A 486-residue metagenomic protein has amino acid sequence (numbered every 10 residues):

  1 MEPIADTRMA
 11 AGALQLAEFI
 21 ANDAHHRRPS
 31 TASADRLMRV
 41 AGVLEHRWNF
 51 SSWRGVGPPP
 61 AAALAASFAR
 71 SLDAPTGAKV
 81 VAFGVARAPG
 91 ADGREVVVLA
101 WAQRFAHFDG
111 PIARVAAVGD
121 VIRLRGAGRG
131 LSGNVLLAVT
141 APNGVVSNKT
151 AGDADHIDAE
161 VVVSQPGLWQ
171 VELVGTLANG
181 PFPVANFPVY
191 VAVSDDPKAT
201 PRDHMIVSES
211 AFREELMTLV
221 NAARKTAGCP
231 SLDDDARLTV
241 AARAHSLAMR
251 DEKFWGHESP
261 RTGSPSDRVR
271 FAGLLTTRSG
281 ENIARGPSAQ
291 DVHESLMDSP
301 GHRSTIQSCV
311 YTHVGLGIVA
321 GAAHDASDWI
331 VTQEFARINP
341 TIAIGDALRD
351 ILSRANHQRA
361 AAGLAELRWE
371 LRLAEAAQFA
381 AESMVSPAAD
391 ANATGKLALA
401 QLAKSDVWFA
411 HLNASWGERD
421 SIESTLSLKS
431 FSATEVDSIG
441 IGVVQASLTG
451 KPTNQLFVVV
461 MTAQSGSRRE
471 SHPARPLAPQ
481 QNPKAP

Functional and structural regions predicted by a protein language model:
M1-P486: Functional surface patches built around histidine and acidic residues
